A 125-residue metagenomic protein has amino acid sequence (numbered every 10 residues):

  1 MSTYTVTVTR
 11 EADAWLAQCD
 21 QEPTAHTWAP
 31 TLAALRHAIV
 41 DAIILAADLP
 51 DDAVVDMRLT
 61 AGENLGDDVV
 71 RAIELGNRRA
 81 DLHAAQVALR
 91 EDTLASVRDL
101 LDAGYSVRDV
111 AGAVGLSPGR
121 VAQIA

Functional and structural regions predicted by a protein language model:
M1-V55, L59: DNA-contacting interfaces and partner/effector-binding or oligomerization modules in DNA-centric proteins
T24, Q86, D99: Generic anion/oxyanion-binding catalytic loop in active/binding sites
D56-V70: Short, exposed interaction patches on small structured surface elements
V69-A95: Short, Lys/Arg-enriched anionic-surface-contact patches
V97-S106: Short basic helix-loop element that most often maps to the first helix and adjoining turn of HTH DNA-binding modules
L101, V114, A125: DNA major-groove recognition helix of helix-turn-helix
S106-V114, V121: Short alpha-helical "recognition helix" segments of helix-turn-helix
G119-A125: Major-groove recognition helix of helix-turn-helix-like DNA-binding domains
